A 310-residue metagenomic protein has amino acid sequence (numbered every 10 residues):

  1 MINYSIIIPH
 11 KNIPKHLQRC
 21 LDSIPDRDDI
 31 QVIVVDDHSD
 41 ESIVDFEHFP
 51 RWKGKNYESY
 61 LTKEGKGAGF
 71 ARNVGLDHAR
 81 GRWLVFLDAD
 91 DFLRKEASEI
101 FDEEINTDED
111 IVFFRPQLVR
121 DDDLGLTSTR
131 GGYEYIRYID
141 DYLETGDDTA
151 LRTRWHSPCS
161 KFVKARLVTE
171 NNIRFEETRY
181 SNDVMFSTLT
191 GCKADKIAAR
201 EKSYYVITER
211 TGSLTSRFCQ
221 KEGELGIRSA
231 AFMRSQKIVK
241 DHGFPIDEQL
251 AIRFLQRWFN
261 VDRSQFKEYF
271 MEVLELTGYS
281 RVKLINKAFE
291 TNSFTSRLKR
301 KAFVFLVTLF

Functional and structural regions predicted by a protein language model:
N3-S5, S23, Q31, M185: Cell-envelope/extracellular polymer assembly enzymes that use nucleotide-activated donors
I8-D26: Short, well-formed alpha-helical segments that are part of the catalytic scaffolds of diverse glycosyltransferases
L21-L61: Acidic donor-binding segment of Leloir-type glycosyltransferases
D26, R51-Y57, S264-F310: Membrane-interface aromatic/basic loop that binds lipid-linked glycans or pyrophosphate carriers, typified by
T62-A79: Glycine-rich, basic loop-to-helix element that forms the pyrophosphate-binding segment of sugar-nucleotide handling
A68-R72, A89-I197, T208-G223, S264: Donor-binding/catalytic cores of nucleotide-activated saccharide and glycerol-phosphate transferases/polymerases
L84: Short aromatic/hydrophobic "clamp" motif used to bind/position activated sugar donors
S203-T211, S216-I246, R263-Y279: Catalytic core of nucleotide-sugar-dependent glycosyltransferases
